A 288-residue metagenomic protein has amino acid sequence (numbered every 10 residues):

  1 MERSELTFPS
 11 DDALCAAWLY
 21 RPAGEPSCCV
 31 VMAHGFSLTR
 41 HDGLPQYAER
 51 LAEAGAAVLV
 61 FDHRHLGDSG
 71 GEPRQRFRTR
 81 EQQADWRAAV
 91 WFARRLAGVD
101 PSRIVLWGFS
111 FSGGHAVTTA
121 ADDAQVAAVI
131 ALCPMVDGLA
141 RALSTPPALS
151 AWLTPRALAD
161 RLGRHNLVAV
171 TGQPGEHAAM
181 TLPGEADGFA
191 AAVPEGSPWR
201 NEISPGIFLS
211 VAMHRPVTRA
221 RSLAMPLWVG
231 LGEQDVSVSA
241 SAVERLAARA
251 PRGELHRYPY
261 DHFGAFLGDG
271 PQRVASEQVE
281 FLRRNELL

Functional and structural regions predicted by a protein language model:
M1-E25: N-terminal cap/lid segment of alpha/beta-hydrolase-fold proteins
F36-E49, H63, S241: The serine-hydrolase catalytic nucleophile loop
G43, R76-A97: Alpha/beta-hydrolase active-site loop
R50-G70: Conserved alpha/beta-hydrolase
H115-A192: Alpha/beta-hydrolase-fold enzymes
L223, V229-L231: Short beta-strand/loop motif that positions the catalytic acidic residue of the alpha/beta-hydrolase fold
V236-A242: Conserved alpha/beta-hydrolase "acid-adjacent" motif
Y260-R273: Catalytic histidine-centered segment of alpha/beta-hydrolase-like enzymes
